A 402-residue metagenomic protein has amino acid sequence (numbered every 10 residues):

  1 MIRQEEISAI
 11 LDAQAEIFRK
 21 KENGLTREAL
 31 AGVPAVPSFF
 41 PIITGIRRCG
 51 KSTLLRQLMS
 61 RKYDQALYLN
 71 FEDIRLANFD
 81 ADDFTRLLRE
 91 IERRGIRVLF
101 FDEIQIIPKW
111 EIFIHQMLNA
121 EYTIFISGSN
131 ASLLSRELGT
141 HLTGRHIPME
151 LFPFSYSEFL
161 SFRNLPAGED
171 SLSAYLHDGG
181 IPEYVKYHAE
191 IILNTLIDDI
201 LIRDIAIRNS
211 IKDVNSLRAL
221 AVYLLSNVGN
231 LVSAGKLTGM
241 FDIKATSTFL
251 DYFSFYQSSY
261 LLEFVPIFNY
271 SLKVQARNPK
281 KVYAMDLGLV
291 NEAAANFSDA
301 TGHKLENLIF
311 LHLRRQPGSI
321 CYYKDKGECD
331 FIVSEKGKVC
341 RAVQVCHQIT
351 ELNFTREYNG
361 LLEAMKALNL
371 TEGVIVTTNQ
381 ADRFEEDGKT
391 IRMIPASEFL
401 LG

Functional and structural regions predicted by a protein language model:
I2-F18, F152-D325: Interdomain hinge/linker elements that couple catalytic modules in large macromolecular machines
I2-F18, N23, P34-F40, T44 (+6 more regions): A cross-kingdom feature that marks ATP-driven nucleic-acid transaction machinery
L67-I96: Short glycine-rich substrate-engagement loop in P-loop NTPases that contacts/grips substrate
L69, L99-D102, V232: Hydrophobic positions in the central parallel beta-sheet of the AAA+
F79, Q105-I114, R136-E137: Conserved ATPase-coupling elements of RecA-like P-loop NTPase cores
R93-W110: Conserved P-loop NTPase "ATPase switch" module shared by AAA+ and STAND
T123-S129: Structural recognition of the conserved hydrophobic beta-strand(s) that form the central parallel beta-sheet of P-loop
S132-I147: Short regulatory helix/loop adjacent to the ATP-binding pocket of P-loop NTPases
